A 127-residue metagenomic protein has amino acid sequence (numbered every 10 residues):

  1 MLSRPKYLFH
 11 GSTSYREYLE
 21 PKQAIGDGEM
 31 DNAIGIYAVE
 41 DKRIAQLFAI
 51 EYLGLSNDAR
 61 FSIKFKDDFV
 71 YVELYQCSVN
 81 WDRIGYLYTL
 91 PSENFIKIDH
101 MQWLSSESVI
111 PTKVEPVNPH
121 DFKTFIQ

Functional and structural regions predicted by a protein language model:
M1-A33, I50-E51: ADP-ribose/NAD+-binding catalytic cleft of ART/PARP-like enzymes
M1-R4, D31-I34, Q46-Q127: Conserved NAD+-utilizing ADP-ribose enzyme module
D41: Short, conserved phosphate/pyrophosphate- and ester-handling motifs at nucleotide-, phospho-/glycolipid
